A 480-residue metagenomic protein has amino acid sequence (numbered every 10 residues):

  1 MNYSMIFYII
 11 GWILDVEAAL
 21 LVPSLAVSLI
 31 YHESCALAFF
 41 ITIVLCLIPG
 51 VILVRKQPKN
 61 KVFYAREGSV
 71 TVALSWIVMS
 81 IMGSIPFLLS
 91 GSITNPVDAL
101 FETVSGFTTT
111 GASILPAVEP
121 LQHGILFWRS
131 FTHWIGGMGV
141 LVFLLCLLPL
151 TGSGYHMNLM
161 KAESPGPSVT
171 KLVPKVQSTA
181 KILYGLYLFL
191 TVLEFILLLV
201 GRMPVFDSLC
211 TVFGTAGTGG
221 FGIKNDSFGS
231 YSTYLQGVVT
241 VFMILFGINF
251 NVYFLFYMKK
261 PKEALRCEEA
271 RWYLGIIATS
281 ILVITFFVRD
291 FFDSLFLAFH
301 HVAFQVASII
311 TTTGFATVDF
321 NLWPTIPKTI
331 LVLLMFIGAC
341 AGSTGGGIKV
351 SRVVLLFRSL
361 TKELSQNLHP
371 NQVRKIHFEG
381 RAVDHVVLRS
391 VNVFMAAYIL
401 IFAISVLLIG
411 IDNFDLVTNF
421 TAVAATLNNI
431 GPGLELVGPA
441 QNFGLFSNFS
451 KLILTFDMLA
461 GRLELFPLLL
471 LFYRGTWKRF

Functional and structural regions predicted by a protein language model:
M1-F480: Membrane-proximal intracellular helices of multi-pass ion channels
